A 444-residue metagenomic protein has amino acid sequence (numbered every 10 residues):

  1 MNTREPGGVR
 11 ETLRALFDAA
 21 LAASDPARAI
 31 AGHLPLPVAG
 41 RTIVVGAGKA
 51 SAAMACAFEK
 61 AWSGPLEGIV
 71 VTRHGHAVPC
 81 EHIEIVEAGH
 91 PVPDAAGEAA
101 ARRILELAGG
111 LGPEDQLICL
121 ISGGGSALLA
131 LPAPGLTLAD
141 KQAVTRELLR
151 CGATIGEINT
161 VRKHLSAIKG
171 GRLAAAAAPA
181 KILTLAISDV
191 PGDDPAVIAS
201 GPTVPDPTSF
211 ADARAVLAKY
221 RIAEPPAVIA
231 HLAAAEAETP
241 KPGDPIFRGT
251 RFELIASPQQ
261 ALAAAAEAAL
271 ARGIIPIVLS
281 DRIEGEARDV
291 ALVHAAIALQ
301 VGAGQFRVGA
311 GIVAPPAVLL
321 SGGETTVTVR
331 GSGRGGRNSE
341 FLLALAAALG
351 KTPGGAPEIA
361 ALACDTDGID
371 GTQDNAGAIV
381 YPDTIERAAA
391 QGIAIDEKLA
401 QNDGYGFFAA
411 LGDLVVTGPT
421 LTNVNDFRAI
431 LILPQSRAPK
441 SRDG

Functional and structural regions predicted by a protein language model:
M1-V45, A53-M54: An N-terminal, well-structured beta->alpha segment
A57-L66, H82-E84, G109, P132-A143 (+4 more regions): A glycine- and small-aliphatic-rich helix-loop capping segment at beta-alpha/alpha-beta transitions that lines
V71-P113, G156-E157, V161-R162: Glycine-rich oxoanion-binding loops at beta->alpha junctions
E106-V197, P202-P205, A394, L399-D403 (+3 more regions): Glycine-rich, mobile lid/loop segments that gate access to catalytic sites or pores
L136-T154, D206-R221, G331-A361: Gly/Ser/Thr-rich active-site loops/lids in small-molecule metabolic enzymes that frequently grip phosphoryl groups
L183, P205-V293, I297: Accessory alpha-helical/coil subdomains and C-terminal extensions that flank or cap enzyme catalytic cores
G273-A363, T372: Active-site segments that bind and position negatively charged phosphate/pyrophosphate groups
L342-Q435, G444: Internal helix-turn-beta structural module
